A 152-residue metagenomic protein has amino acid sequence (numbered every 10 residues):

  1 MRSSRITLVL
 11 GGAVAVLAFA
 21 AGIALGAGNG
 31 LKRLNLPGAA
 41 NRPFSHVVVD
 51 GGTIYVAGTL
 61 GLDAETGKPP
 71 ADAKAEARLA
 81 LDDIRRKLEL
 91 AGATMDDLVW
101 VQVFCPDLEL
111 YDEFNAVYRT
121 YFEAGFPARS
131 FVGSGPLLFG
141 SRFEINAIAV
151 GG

Functional and structural regions predicted by a protein language model:
S4-D82, R86-V99, F104-G152: N-terminal presequence-like segments and the immediate start of the first folded domain
